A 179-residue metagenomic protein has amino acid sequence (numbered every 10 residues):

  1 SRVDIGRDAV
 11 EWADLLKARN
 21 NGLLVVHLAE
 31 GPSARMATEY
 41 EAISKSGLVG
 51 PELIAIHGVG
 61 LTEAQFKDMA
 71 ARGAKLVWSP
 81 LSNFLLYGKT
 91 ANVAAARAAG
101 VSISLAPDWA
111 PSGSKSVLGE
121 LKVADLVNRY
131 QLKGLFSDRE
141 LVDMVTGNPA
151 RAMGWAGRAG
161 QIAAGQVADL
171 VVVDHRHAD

Functional and structural regions predicted by a protein language model:
S1-G60, A64: Metal-coordinating catalytic core of metallo-dependent amide/deamination hydrolases
N20-N21, L48-E52, D68-V77, A98-I103: Glycine-enriched alpha-helix->loop->beta-strand junction motifs that scaffold or abut catalytic
S46-E52, A91-A178: His/Asp/Glu-enriched, well-ordered alpha-helical/loop segment that forms or immediately abuts the divalent-metal
A55, M69, L76, L121 (+1 more regions): Conserved, mostly hydrophobic/aromatic
A55, M69, N83-T90: C-terminal active-site-proximal or functional interface alpha/beta core segments in diverse enzymes
H57-T62, S82-F84, A156: Short beta->alpha connector loops
V77-W78, G88: A conserved active-site cap/scaffold subdomain adjacent to cofactor or substrate pockets
P80-F84, D108-P111: Short, acidic/turn-prone active-site loops that include or flank metal/cofactor- and phosphate-binding residues
